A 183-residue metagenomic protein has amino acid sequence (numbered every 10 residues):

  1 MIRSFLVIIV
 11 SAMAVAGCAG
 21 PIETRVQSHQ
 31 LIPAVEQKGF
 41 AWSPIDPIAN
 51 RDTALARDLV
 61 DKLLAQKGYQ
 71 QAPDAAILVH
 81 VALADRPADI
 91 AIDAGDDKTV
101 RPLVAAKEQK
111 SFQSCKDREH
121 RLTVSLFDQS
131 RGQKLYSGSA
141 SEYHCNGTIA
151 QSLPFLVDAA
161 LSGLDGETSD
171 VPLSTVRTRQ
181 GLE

Functional and structural regions predicted by a protein language model:
I2, A16-K67, D170-E183: A structural "domain/chain start" motif
I2-F5, G132: Short, intrinsically disordered, charge-biased short linear motifs at domain edges
F5-A16: Bacterial N-terminal signal peptides
A19-L31, E119-R121, D128-S137, S141-E183: C-terminal/domain-edge helix-coil "capping" segments
A34-K38, Q71-I77, L126-Q133: A short, structured loop/turn motif at beta-sheet edges
S43-R51, G68, K110-F112, A140-G147: Second-shell loop/turn segments in exported
K67, V81-S137, E167: Surface-exposed short loop/turn segments
A72-I90, V176-G181: Acidic helix-start/capping segments at beta-turn-to-alpha-helix junctions
